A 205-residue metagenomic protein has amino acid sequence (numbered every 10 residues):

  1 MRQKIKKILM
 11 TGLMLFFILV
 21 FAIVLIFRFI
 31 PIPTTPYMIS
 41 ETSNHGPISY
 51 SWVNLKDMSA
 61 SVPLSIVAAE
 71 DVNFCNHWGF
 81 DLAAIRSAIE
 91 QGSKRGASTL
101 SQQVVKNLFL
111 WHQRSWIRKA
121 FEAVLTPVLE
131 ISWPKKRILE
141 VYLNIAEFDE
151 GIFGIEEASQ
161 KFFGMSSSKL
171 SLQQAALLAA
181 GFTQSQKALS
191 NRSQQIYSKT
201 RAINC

Functional and structural regions predicted by a protein language model:
M1-C205: Juxtamembrane regions of bacterial inner-membrane/periplasmic proteins, predominantly the peptidoglycan biogenesis
